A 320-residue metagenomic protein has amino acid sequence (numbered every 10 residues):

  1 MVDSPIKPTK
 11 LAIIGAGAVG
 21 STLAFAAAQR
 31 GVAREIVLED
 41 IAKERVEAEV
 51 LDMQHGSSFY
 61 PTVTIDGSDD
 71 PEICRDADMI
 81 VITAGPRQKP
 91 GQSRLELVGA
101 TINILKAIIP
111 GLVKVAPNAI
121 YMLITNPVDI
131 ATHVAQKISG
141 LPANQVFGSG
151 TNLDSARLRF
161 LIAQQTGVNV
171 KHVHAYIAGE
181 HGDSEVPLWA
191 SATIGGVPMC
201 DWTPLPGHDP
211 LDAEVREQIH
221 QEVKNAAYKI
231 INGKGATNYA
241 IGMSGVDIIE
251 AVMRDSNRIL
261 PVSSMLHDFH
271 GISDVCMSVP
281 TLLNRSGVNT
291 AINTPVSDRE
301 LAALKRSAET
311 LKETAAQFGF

Functional and structural regions predicted by a protein language model:
M1-T9: A short, basic/flexible loop-to-alpha-helix module at the beginning of a structural domain
D3, E35, E39-A77, Q92 (+1 more regions): Conserved N-terminal Rossmann-fold NAD(P) cofactor-binding segment
A16-G17: Glycine-rich Rossmann-fold phosphate-binding loop(s) that bind the pyrophosphate of adenine dinucleotide cofactors
G20-S21: N-terminal Rossmann-fold NAD(P) dinucleotide-binding loop
Q29-E35, G140-P142: Conserved S-adenosyl-L-methionine
S58-I120: Rossmann-like NAD(P)-binding element
S93-R159: Rossmann-like NAD(P)(H) cofactor-binding subdomain of soluble oxidoreductases
S139-Q145, D154-F320: C-terminal substrate-binding/catalytic lobe of Rossmann-fold NAD(P)-dependent dehydrogenases
